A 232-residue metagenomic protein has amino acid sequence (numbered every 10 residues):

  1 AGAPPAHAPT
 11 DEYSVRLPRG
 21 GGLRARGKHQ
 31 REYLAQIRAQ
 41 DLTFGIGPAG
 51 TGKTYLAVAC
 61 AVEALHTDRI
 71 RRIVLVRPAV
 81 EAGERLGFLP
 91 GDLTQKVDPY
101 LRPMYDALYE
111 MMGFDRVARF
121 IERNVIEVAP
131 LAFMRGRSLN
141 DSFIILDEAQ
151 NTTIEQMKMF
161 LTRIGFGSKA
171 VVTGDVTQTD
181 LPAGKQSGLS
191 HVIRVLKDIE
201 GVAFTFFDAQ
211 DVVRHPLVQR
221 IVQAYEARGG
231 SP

Functional and structural regions predicted by a protein language model:
A1-T10: Interdomain "pre-motor" coupling segment immediately N-terminal to P-loop NTPase/helicase cores
T10-G22: Conserved adenine-nucleotide phosphate-binding loops and their immediately adjacent elements
G20-K28, A39-L146, Q150-P232: Conserved helicase motor core of SF1/SF2 NTP-dependent helicases
